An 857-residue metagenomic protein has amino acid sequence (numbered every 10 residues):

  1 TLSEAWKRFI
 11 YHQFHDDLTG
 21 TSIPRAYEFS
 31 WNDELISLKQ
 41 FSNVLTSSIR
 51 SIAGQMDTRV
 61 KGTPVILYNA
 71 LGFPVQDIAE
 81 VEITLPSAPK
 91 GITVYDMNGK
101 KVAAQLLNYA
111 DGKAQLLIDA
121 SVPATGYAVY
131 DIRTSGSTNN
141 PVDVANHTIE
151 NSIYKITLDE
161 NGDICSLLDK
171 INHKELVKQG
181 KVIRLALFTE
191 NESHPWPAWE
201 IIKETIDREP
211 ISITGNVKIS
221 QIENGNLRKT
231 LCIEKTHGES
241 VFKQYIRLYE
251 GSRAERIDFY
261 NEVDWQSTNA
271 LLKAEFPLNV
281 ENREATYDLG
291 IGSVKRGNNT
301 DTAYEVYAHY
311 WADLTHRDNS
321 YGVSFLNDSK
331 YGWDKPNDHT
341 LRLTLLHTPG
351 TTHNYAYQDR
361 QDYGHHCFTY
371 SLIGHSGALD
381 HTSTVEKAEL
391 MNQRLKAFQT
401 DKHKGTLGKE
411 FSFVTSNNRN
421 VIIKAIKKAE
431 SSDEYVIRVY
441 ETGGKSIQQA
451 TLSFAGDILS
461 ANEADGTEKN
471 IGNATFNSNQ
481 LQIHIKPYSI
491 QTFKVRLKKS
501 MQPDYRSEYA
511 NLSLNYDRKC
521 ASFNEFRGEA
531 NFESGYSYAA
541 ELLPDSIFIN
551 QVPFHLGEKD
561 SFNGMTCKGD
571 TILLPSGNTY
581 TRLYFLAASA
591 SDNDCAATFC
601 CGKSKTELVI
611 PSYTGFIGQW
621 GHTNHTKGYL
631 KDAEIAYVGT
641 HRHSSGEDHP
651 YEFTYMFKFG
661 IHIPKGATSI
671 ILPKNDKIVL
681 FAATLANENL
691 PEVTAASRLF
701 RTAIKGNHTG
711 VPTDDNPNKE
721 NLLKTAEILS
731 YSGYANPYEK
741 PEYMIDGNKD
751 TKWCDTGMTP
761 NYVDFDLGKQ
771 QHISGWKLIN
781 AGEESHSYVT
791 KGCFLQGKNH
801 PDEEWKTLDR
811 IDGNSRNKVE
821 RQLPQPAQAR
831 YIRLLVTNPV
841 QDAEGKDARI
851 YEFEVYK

Functional and structural regions predicted by a protein language model:
T1-M56, V60-T63, E389-R394, F398-D401: Metal- or metallocofactor-binding catalytic centers and their adjacent structured scaffolds across diverse enzyme
R50, G54-S507: C-terminal (or distal) subdomains of carbohydrate-active enzymes
Y68-L71, L85, Y249-G251, K427-A429 (+7 more regions): Extracellular and analogous surface-interaction loops
Q115-A120, Q482-I483, T492-K494, I572-L573 (+2 more regions): Exposed aromatic-hydrophobic patches
E234-S240, T348-G350, T415-N417, G444 (+5 more regions): Extracellular beta-rich ligand/substrate-recognition surface
S500-N716: N-terminal/edge-of-domain interface segments
I572-Y580, A588-N593, K677-D714, N736-T807 (+1 more regions): Aromatic, loop-rich ligand-recognition surfaces of beta-strand-rich domains
T614-T623, G710-I745: Predominantly extracellular/luminal regions of secreted and cell-surface proteins, especially disulfide-bonded
